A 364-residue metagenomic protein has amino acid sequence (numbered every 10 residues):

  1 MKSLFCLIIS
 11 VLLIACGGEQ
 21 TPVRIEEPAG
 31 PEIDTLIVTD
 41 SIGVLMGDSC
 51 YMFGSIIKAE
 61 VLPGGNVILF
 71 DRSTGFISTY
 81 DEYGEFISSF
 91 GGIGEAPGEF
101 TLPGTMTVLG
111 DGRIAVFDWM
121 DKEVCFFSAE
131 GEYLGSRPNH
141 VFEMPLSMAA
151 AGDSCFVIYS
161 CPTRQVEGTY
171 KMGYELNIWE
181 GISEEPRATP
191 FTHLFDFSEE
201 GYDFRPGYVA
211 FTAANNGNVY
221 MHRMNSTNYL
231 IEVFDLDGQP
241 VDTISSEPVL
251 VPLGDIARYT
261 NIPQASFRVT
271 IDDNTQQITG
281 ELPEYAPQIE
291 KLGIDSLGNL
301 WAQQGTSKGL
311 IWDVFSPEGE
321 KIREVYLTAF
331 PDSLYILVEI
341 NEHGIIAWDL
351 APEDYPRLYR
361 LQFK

Functional and structural regions predicted by a protein language model:
M1-L4: Positively charged n-region of N-terminal signal peptides that target proteins for export
C6-I14: Bacterial N-terminal signal peptides
C16-K364: Eukaryotic scaffold repeat domains enriched in small/polar residues
